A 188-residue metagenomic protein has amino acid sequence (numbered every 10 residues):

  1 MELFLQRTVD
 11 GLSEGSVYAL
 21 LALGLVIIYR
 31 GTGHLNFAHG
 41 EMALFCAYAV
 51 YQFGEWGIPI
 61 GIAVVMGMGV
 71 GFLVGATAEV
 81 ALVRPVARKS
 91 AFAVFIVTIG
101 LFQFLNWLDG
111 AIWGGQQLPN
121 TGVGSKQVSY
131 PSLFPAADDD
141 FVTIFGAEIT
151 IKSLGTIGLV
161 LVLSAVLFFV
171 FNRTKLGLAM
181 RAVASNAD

Functional and structural regions predicted by a protein language model:
M1-T32, F37-V183: Small-residue-rich transmembrane alpha-helical segments that form helix-helix packing/gating elements in polytopic
